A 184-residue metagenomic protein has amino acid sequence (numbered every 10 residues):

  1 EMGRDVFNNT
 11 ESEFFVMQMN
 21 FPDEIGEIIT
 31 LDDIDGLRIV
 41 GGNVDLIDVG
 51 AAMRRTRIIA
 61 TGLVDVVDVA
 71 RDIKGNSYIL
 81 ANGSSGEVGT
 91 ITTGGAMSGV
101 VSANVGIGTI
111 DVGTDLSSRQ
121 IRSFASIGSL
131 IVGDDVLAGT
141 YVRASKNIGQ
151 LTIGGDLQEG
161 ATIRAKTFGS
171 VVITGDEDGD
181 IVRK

Functional and structural regions predicted by a protein language model:
G3-V16, N20-G26, L31-G36, V40-L46 (+16 more regions): Extracellular beta-strand scaffolds
